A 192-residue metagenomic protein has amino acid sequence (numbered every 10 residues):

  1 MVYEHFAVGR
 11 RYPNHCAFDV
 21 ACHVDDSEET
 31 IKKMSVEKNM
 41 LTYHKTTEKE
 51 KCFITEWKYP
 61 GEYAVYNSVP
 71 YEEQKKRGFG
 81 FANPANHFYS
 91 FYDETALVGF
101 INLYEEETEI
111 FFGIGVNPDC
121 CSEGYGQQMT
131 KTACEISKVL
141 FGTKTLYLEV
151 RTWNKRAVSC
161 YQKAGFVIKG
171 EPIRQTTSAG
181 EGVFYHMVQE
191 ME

Functional and structural regions predicted by a protein language model:
V2-P13: Extreme N-terminal basic, low-complexity initiation segments that serve as generic localization/processing leaders
N14-H15, S27: Intrinsically disordered, low-complexity segments enriched in serine/threonine/proline/glycine and often basic
E28-K49, M191-E192: Conserved N-terminal entry element of GNAT/NAT acetyltransferase domains
K45-C52, E56-C121, T130, I136 (+2 more regions): Acetyl-CoA-dependent GNAT
I114-K131, T152-S159, K163: Conserved glycine-rich acetyl-CoA-binding loop
T143-Y147, R151-V158, A164-V167, E171-E192: C-terminal "cap" of GNAT-fold acetyltransferases
